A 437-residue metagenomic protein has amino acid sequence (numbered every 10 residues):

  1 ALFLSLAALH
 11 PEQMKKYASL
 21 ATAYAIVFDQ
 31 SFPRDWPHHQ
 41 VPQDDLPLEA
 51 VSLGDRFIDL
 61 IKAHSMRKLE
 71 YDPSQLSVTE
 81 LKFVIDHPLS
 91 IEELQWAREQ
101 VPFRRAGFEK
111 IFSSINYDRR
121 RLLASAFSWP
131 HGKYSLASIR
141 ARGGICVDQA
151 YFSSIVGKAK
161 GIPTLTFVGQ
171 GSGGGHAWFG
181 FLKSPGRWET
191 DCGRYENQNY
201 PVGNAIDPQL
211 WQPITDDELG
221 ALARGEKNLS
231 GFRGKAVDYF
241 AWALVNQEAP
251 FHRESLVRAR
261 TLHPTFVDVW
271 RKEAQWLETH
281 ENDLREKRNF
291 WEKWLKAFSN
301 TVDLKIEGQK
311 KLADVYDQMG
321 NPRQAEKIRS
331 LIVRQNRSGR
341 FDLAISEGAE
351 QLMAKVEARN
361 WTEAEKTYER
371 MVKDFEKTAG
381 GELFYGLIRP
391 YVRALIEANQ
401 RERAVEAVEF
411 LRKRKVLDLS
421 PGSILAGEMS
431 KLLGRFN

Functional and structural regions predicted by a protein language model:
A1, L20, I139, G143-A150 (+6 more regions): Solvent-exposed, acidic/flexible segments
A1-R140, A150: Secondary-structure boundary elements
S5, Y24, I155-K158, I396: Hydrophobic alpha-helix feature that most strongly marks membrane-spanning transmembrane helices and their immediate
S65, Q75-E80, I85, L89-S90 (+7 more regions): Alpha-helix initiation/capping motif
W129-G132, L136, V147-L222, S230: Hydrophobic/aromatic-rich core segments of domains that either
I145-D148, F152, S172-G174, K235 (+2 more regions): Generic recognition of stable, solvent-exposed alpha-helical segments in well-folded globular domains
Y195-E278: Charged, amphipathic alpha-helical linkers/stalks
L244-V245, R253-N437: Extended amphipathic alpha-helical coiled-coil/heptad-repeat regions
